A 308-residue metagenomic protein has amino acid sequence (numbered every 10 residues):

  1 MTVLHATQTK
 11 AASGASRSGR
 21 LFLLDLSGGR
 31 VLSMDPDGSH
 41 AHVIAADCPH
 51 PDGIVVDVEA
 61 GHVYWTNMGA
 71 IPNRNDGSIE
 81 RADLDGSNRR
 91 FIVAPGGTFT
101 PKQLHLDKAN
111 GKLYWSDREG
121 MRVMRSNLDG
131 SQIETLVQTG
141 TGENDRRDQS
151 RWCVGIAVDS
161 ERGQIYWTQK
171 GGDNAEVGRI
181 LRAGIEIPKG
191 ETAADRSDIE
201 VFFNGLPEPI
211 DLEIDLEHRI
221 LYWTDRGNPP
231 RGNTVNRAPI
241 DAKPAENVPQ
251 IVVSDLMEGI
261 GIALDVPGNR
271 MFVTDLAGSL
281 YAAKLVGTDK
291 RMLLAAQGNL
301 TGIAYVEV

Functional and structural regions predicted by a protein language model:
M1-V43: An edge-strand/N-cap motif at the start of beta-rich repeat modules
T2-G19, C48-G61, M68, P95-K112 (+6 more regions): Beta-rich, blade/repeat-based domains predominating in secreted/periplasmic proteins but also intracellular
S27, D47, D85, G97 (+8 more regions): Conserved loop/turn at the beginning of each blade in beta-propeller domains
G28-G29, G69-N73, G120-R122, G171-A175 (+2 more regions): Short glycine/acidic-enriched loop and turn motifs that connect beta-strands
R30-L32, G77-E80, R122-R125, G178-R182 (+2 more regions): A short loop-to-beta-strand structural motif that recurs across blades of beta-propeller domains
S39-A45, N88-A94, Q132-R147, S197-F203 (+2 more regions): A short beta-strand motif characteristic of beta-propeller blades
N127-L128, A183-T192, A238-P244, K284-L285: Short loop/turn segments immediately following beta-strands, especially the blade-tip and inter-blade linker loops
L276-V308: Blade-level signature of beta-propeller repeat domains, shared across WD40, Kelch, NHL, RCC1 and BNR/Asp-box propellers
